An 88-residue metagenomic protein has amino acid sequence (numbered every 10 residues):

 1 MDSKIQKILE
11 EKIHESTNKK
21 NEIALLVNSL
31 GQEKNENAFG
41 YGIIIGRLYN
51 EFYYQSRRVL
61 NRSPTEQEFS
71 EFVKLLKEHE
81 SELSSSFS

Functional and structural regions predicted by a protein language model:
M1-S29: Short terminal alpha-helical segments
K4-Q6, Q32-E33, A38, E78-S85: Cystatin/cathelin-like cysteine-protease inhibitor module
L9, L25-L26, L30, L48 (+3 more regions): Generic detector of leucine side chains in alpha-helical contexts
I13-T17, Y53, K77: Alpha-helical repeat scaffolds in large eukaryotic proteins
K19-G40, S88: A short, compositionally biased N-terminal segment around positions ~18-40 that is enriched in charged/polar residues
N37-S63, F69: Short, charge-rich amphipathic interface segments used for partner binding and complex assembly
R57-S88: Charged low-complexity stretches with an acidic bias
